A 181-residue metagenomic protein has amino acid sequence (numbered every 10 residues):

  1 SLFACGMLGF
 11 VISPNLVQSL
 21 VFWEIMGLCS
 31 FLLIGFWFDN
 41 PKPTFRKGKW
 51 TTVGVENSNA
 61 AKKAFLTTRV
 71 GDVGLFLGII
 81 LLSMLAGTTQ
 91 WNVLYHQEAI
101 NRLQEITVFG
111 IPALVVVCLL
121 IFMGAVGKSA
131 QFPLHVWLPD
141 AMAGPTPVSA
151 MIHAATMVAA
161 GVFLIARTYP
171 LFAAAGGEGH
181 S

Functional and structural regions predicted by a protein language model:
S1-S181: ...captures the hydrophobic TM-helix bundle architecture rather than a specific catalytic motif, and can also fire on
